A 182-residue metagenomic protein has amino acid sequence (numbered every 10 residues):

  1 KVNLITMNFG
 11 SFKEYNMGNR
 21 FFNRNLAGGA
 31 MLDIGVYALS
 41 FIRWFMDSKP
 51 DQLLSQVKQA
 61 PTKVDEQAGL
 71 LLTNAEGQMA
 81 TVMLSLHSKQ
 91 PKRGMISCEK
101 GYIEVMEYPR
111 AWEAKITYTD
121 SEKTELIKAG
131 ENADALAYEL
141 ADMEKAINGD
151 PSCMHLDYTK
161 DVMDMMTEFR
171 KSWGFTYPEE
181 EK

Functional and structural regions predicted by a protein language model:
K1-L53: Predominantly a Rossmann-like dinucleotide-binding segment in NAD(P)-dependent oxidoreductases
S11, P61, A135: Active-site substrate-recognition segment that forms the wall of the catalytic cavity or substrate channel
G18-F21, Y118-E122: Short, basic/glycine-rich phosphate-binding loops at helix/coil junctions that contact nucleotide phosphates
L32, V36, A133-A137, C153: Electropositive phosphate-/nucleotide-binding environments in soluble metabolic enzymes
L39-E113, G130, L140-P151, K182: Contiguous beta-strand/loop segments that form the cofactor/metal-binding neighborhood of enzyme cores
A75, D142-K182: C-terminal helix-rich "cap/oligomerization" subdomain common to oxidoreductases
E113-T117, T124-L126: Ser/Thr- (and often Asn-) enriched beta-sheet segments in non-cytosolic proteins
E122-A133: C-terminal "lid/loop" region of Rossmann-like NAD(P)-dependent oxidoreductases
